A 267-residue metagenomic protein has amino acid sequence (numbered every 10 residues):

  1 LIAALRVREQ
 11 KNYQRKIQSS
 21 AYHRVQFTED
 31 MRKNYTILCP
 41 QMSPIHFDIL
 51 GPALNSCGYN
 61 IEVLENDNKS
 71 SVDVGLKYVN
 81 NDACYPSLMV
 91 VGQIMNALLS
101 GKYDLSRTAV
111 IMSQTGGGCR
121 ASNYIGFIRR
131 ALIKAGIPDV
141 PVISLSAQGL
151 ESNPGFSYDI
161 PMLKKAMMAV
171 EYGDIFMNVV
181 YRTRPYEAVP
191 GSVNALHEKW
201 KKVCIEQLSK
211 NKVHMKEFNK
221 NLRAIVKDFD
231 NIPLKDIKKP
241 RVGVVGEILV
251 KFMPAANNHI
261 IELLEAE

Functional and structural regions predicted by a protein language model:
L1-E267: An N-terminal assembly and electron-transfer interface module characteristic of large anaerobic redox and radical
